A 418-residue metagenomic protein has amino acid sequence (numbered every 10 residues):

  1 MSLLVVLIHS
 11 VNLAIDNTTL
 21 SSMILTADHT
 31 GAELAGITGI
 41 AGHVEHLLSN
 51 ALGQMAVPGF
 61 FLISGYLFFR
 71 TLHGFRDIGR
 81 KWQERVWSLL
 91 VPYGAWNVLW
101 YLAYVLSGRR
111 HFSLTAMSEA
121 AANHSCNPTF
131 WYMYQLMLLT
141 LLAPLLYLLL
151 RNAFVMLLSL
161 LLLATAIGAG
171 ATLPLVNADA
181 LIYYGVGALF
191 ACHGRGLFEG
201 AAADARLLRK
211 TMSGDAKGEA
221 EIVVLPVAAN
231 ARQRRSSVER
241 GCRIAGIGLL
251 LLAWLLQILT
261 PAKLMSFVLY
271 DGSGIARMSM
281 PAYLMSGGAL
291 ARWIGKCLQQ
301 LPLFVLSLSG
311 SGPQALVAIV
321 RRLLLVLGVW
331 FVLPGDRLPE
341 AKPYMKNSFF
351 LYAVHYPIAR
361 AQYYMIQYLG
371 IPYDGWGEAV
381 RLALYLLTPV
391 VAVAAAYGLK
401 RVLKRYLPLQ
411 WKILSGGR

Functional and structural regions predicted by a protein language model:
M1-T71, P92-Y93, N97: Functionally critical transmembrane alpha-helices in membrane proteins and complexes, commonly lining
L3-S10, N97-V98, S159-P174, G248-A262 (+1 more regions): Aromatic-anchored segments of alpha-helical transmembrane domains
A41-G42, N50-G59, T71-Y104, T115-S125 (+2 more regions): Transmembrane alpha-helical segments and their boundary/interface "anchor" motifs in multi-pass integral membrane
H43-G53, E119-W131, L303-V317: Short aromatic-rich membrane-water interface segments that cap or initiate transmembrane helices in multi-pass membrane
L52-Q54, F60-F61, F69, W100-G108 (+1 more regions): Hydrophobic alpha-helical segments with transmembrane-like composition
V57-R70, M137-P144, L173-D204, L252-Q257 (+3 more regions): Specific transmembrane alpha-helix
I182, G196-G214, G218-K342, N347 (+2 more regions): Alpha-helical transmembrane segments and terminal signal-anchor/GPI-anchor hydrophobic tails, characterized by long
L225, L333-M345, Y356-R418: C-terminal "closing" transmembrane helix and its immediate cytosolic amphipathic cap in multi-pass membrane proteins
